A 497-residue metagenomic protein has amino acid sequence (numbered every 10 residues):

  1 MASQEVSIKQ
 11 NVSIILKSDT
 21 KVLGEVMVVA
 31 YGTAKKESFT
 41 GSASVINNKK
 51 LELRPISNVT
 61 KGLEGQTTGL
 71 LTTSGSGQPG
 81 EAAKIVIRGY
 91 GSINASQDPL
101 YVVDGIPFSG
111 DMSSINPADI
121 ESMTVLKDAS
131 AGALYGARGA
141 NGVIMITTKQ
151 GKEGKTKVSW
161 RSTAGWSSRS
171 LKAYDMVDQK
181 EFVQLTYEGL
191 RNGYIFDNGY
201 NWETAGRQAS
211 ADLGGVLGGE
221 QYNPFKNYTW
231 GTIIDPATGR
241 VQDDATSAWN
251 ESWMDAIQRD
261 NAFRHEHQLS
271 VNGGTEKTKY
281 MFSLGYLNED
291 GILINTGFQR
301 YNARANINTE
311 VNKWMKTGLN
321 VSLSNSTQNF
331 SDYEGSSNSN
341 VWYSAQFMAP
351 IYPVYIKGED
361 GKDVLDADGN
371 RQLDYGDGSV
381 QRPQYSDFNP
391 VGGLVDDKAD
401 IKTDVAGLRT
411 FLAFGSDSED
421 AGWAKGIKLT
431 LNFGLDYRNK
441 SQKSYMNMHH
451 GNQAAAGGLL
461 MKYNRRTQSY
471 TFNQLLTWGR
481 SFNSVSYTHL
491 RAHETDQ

Functional and structural regions predicted by a protein language model:
M1-R304, V311-N312, K316-S324, S336 (+3 more regions): Short, small/polar-rich motifs associated with maturation and membrane association, primarily at protein termini
W166-K172, N288-I294, N325-S331, Y437-N447 (+2 more regions): Gram-negative outer-membrane beta-barrel proteins
D175-E181, Q299-N302, E334-S344, Q442-A455: Flexible, surface-exposed loop regions and adjacent strand-edge segments of Gram-negative outer-membrane beta-barrel
A248, S324, N329-V405, T467: Acidic/polar loop-and-plug regions of large Gram-negative outer-membrane beta-barrel proteins
M254-A256, E289-L293, N306, V391-K398 (+1 more regions): Extracellular loop and loop/strand-boundary signature of outer-membrane beta-barrel proteins
D260-E276, G285, P390-S444, M461-F482: Outer-membrane beta-barrel transmembrane strands
T488-Q497: Conserved small/polar residues in nucleotide/adenosyl-binding loops
